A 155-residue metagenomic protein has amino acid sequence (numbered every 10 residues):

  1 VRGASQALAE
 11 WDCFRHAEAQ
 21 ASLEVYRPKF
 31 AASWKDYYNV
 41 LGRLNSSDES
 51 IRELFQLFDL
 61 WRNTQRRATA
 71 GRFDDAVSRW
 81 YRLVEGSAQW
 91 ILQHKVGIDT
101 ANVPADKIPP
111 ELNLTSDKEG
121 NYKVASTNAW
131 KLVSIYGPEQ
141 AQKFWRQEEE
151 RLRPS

Functional and structural regions predicted by a protein language model:
V1-F73: Charged alpha-helical initiation segments
E49-L152: Amphipathic alpha-helical interface elements
